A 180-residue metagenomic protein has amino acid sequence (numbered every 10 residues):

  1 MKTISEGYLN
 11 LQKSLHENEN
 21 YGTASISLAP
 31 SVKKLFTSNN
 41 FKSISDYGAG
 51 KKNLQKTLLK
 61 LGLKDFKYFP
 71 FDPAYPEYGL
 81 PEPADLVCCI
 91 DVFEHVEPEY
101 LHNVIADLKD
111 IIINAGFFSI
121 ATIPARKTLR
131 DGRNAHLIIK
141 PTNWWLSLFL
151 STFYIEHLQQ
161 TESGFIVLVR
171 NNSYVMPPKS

Functional and structural regions predicted by a protein language model:
M1-A84, E99-I105, I111, G132-W144 (+3 more regions): Conserved N-terminal segment of class I S-adenosyl-L-methionine
P76, P124-A125: Surface-exposed, flexible loop/turn segments at secondary-structure boundaries
C88: A conserved beta-strand element that flanks and buttresses the S-adenosyl-L-methionine
V92-H95: Hydrophobic adenine-recognition pocket in adenosine-nucleotide-binding enzymes
I112-T122: Conserved beta-strand signature within the Rossmann-like core of class I S-adenosyl-L-methionine
A125-D131: A short acidic, helix-capping loop that chelates divalent metal ions and anchors anionic groups
